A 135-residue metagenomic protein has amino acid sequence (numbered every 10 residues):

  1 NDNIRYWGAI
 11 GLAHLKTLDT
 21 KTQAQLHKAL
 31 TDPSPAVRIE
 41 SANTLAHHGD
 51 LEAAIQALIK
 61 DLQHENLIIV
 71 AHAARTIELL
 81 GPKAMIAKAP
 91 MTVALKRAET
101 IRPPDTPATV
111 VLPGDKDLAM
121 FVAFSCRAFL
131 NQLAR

Functional and structural regions predicted by a protein language model:
N1, D32-S34, H64: Acidic active-site catalytic centers that drive phospho-/nucleotidyl reactions and related ester hydrolyses
N3-L18, K28, A36-L51, I68-K83 (+1 more regions): Structural detector for internal amphipathic alpha-helices that build alpha-solenoid repeat scaffolds
T17-T31, D50-Q63, K83-R97: Amphipathic alpha-helical scaffolding segments comprising HEAT/armadillo-like alpha-solenoid repeats
A98-R102: Helix-loop junctions that connect tandem helical modules in alpha-solenoid scaffolds
